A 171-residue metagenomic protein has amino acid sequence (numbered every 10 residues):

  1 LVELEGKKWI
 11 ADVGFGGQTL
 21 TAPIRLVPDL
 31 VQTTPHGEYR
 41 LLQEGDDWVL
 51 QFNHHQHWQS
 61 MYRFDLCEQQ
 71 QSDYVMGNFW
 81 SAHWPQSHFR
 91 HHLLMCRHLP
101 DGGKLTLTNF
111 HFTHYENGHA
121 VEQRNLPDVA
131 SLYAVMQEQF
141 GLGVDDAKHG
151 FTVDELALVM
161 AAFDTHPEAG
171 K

Functional and structural regions predicted by a protein language model:
V2-E3, M95: Cysteine-centered nucleophilic/redox motifs
E5-W9: Active-site beta-strand-loop-beta-strand hairpin of nuclease catalytic cores that positions key catalytic residues
I10, F15-K171: Mixed-charge, low-complexity segments
